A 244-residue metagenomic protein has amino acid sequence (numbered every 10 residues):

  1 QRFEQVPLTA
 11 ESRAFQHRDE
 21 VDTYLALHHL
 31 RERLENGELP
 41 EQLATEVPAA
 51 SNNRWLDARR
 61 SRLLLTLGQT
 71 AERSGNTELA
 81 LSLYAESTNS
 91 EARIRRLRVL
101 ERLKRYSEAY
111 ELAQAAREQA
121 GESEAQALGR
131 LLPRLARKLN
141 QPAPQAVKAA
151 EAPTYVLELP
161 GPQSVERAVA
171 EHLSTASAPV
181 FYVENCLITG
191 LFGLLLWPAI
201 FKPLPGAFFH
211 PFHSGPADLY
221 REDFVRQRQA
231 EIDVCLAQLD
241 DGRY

Functional and structural regions predicted by a protein language model:
Q1-L67, A71, Y110, R134 (+1 more regions): N-terminal alpha-helical interaction modules that lie
N53-P142: Alpha-helical protein-protein interaction scaffolds
